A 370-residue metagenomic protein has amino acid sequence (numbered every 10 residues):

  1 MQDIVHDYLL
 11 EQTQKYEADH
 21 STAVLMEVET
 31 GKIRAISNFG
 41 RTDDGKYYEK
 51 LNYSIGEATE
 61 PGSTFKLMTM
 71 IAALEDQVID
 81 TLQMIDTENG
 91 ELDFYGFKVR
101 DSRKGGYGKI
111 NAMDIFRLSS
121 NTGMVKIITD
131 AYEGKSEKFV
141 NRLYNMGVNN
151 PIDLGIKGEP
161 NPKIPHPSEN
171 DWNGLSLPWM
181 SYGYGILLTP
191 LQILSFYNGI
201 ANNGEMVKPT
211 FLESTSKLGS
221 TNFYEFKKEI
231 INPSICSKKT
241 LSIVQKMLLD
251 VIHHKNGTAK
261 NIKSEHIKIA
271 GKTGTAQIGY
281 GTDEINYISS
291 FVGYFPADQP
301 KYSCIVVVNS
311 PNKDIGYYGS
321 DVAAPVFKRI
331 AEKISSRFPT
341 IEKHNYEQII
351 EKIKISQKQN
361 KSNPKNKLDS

Functional and structural regions predicted by a protein language model:
M1-S21: Conserved, well-ordered alpha-helix/loop/beta-strand core segments that scaffold catalytic motifs
Q2, H6, S136, V140 (+4 more regions): Hydrophobic face of alpha-helices
Q12, A58, P311-K313: Short strand->helix junction
Q14-A18, K255-T258, S336-K343: Surface-exposed helix-capping loop/turn segments at secondary-structure junctions
S21-G62, I71-V308, G319, K361 (+1 more regions): Beta-lactam-recognizing serine transpeptidase/beta-lactamase-like catalytic domain environment
T221-I230, D321-S370: Short, gly/Ser/Thr-rich active-site loops of penicillin-recognizing serine hydrolases
P311-V322: A short acidic/glycine-rich loop-to-helix N-cap element
